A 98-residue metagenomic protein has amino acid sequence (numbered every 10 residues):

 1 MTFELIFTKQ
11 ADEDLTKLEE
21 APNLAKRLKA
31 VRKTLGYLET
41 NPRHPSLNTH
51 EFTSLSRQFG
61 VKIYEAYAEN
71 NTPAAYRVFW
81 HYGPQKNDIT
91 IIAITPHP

Functional and structural regions predicted by a protein language model:
M1-A75, G83-P98: Basic, Lys/Arg-enriched alpha-helical interface segments
